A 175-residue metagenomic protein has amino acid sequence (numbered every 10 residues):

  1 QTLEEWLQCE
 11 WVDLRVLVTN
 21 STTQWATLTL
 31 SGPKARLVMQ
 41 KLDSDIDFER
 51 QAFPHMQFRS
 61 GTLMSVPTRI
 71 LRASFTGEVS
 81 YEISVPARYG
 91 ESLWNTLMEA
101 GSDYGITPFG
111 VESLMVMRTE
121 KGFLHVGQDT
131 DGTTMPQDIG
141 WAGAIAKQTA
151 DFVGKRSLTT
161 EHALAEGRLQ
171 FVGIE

Functional and structural regions predicted by a protein language model:
Q1-E175: Conserved, structured C-terminal
